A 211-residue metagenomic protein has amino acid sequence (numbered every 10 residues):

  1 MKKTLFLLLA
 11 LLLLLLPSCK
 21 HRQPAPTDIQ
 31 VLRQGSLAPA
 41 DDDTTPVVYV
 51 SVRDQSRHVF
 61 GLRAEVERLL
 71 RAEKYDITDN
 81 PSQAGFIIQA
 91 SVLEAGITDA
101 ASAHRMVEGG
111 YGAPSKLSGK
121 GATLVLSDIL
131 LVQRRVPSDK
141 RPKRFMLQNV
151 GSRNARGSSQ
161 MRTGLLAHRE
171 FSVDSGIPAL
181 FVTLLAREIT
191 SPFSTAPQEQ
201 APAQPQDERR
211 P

Functional and structural regions predicted by a protein language model:
M1-P17: Sec-dependent bacterial lipoprotein signal peptides
L9, A38-A40, T78, G119: Generic marker of residues within folded, mature protein domains
S18-Y75, L93, Q160-L180, R187 (+1 more regions): A structural "domain/chain start" motif
D41-D43, A122, R156: A generic structural signal for short, non-catalytic loop/turn and secondary-structure boundary residues
T45, Q83-G85, S158: Sequence-level motif detector for i,i+2 pairs with an aromatic at +2
Y75-S82: Interaction modules related to DNA damage response and DNA replication/repair
S82-R153, R210: Surface-exposed short loop/turn segments
V150-T163: A structural motif
